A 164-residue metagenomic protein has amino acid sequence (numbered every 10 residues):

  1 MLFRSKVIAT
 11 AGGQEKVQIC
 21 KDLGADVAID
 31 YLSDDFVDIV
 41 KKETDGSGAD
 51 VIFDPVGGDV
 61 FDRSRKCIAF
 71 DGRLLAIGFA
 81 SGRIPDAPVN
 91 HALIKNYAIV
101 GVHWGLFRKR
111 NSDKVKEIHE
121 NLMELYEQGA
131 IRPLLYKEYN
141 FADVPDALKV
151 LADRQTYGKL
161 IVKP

Functional and structural regions predicted by a protein language model:
F3-V60, N111-E117: Adenosine-nucleotide cofactor-binding segment
C20, D59-I131, P164: Glycine-rich phosphate-binding loop and adjacent beta-alpha segment of Rossmann(oid) nucleotide-cofactor-binding
I29, P85, K137-N140: A structural signal for short, well-ordered beta-strand elements
D45, A69, A152-T156: Short conserved AdoMet
D50-F53, R73-A76, P133-Y136: Short catalytic-loop micro-motif centered on adjacent basic/acidic residues
Q128-K137, P145-P164: C-terminal capping/lid region of NAD(P)-dependent oxidoreductase domains
